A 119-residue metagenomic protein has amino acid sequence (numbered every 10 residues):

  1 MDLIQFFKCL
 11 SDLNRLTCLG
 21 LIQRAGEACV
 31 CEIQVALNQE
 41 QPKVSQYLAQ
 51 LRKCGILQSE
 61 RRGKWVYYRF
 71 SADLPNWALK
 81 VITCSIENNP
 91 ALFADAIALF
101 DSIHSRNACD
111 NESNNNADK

Functional and structural regions predicted by a protein language model:
D2-E40, R62-L74: N-terminal helix-turn-helix DNA-binding core of bacterial DNA-binding proteins
L19, L48-A49: Short, hydrophobic-biased segments on the C-terminal half of alpha helices that form "recognition helices"
L37, L48, I97: Short amphipathic alpha-helical/adjacent loop interface patches that line ligand and macromolecule-binding sites
G55: Glycine-centered, phosphate/nucleic-acid-interacting loop/turn motifs that mediate DNA/RNA or nucleotide
S59: Short beta-strand "wing" residues that participate in macromolecule-binding interfaces
N76-K119: Amphipathic alpha-helical dimerization/coiled-coil segments that flank or bridge DNA-binding/regulatory modules
